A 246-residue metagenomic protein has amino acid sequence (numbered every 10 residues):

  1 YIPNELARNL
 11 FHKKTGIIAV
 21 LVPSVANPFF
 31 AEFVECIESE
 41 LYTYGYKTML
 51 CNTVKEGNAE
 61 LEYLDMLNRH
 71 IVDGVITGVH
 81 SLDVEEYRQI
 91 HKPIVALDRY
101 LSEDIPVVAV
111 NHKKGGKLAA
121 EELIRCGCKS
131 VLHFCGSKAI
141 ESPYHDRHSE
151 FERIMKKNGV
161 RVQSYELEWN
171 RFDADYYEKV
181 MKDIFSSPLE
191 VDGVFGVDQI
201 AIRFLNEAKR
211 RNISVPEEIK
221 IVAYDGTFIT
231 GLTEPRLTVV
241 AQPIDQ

Functional and structural regions predicted by a protein language model:
Y1-T15: N-terminal helix-turn-helix DNA-binding module of bacterial transcription factors
K13-E121, R125, D183-E190: Alpha-helical recognition/docking segments in bacterial nutrient-uptake and carbohydrate-utilization systems
I18, I94, F151, E218-I219: Structural signal for hydrophobic
P23-E32, L50-N58, V108-L118, F134-V180 (+3 more regions): Hinge/beta->alpha junction and helix N-cap segments in small-molecule ligand-binding domains
L64, V72-G78, L132-C135, P188-Q199 (+1 more regions): Periplasmic-binding protein-like
I71-V72, G127, R161, E190 (+2 more regions): Short loop/turn motifs at secondary-structure junctions
S130, V162-S164, V215-I221: Short acidic capping loops at alpha-helix termini that bridge into adjacent secondary structure
K182-Q246: Flexible loop/turn connectors
